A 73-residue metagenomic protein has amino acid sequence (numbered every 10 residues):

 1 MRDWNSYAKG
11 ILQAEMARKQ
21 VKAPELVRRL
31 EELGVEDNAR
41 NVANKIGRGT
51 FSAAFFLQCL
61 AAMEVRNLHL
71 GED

Functional and structural regions predicted by a protein language model:
M1-R29: A short, Lys/Arg-rich alpha-helix, primarily the initiator
R29, L33, A62: Residues within the alpha-helical elements of helix-turn-helix
E32-T50: Recognition helix of helix-turn-helix/homeodomain-like DNA-binding domains that insert into the DNA major groove
S52-L70: DNA major-groove recognition helix of helix-turn-helix/homeodomain DNA-binding modules
